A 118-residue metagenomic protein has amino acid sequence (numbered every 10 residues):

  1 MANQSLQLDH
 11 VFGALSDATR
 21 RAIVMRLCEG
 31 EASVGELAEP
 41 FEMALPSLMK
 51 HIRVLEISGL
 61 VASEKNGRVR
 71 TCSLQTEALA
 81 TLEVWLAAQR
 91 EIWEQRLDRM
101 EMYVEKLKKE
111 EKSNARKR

Functional and structural regions predicted by a protein language model:
M1-Q7, R26-E42, V54-A62, E77-R118: C-terminal regulatory/oligomerization modules of transcriptional regulators
A14-T19: Short helix-coil-helix linker/hinge
R21-I23: Pre-recognition alpha-helix immediately N-terminal to the DNA-recognition helix within helix-turn-helix or winged-helix
A44-S47: Helix-turn-helix DNA-binding motif, specifically the short coil turn and the N-cap/start of the second
K65-T71: Short, Lys/Arg-rich nucleic-acid/phosphate-binding segment
